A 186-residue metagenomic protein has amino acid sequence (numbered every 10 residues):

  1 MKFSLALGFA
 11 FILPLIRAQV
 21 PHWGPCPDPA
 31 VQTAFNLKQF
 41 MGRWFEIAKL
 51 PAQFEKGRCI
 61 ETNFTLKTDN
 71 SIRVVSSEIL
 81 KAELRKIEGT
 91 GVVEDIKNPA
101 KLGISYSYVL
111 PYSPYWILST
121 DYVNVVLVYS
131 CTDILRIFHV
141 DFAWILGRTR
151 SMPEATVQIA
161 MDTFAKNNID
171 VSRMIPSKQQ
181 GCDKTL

Functional and structural regions predicted by a protein language model:
K2-L186: A beta-rich soluble binding module of mature secreted/lumenal proteins
